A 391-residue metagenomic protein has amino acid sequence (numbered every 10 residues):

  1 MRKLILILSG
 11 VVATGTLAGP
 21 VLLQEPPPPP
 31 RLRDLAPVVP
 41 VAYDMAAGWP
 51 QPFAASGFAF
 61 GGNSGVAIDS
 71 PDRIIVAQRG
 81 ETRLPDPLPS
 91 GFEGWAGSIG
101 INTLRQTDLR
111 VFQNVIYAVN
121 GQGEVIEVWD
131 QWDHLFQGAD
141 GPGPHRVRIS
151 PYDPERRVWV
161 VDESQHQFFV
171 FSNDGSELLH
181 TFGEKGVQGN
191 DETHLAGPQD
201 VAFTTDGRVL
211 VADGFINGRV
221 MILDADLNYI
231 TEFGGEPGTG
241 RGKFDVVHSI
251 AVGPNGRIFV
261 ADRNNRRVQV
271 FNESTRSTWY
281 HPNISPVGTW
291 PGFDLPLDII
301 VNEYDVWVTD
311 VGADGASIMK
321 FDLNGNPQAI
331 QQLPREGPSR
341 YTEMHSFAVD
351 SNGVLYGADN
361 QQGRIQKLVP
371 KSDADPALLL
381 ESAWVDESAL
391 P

Functional and structural regions predicted by a protein language model:
M1-L4: Positively charged n-region of N-terminal signal peptides that target proteins for export
L6-L8, S285: Residues marking helix boundaries in flexible regions
S9-P20: Hydrophobic membrane-insertion alpha-helices, especially the h-region of bacterial N-terminal signal peptides
G19-P391: Eukaryotic scaffold repeat domains enriched in small/polar residues
